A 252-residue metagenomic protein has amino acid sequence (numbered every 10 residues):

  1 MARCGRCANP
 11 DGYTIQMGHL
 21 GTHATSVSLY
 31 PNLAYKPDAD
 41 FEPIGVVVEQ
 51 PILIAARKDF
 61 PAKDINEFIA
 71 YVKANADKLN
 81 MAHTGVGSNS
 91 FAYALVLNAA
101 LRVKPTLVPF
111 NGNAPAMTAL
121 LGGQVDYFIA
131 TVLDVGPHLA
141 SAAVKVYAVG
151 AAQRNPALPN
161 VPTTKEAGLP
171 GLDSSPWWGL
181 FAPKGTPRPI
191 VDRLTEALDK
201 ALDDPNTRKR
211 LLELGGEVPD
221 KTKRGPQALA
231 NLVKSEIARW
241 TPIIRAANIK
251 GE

Functional and structural regions predicted by a protein language model:
M1-P10, L95-A100, A114-Q124, F128 (+2 more regions): Short helices/loops that flank or line small-molecule/ion binding pockets
C4-I15, L20, S28-P115, Y127 (+2 more regions): Hinge/capping helix and adjacent helix->loop/strand transition within the periplasmic-binding protein
G21-N32, L95-A100, Y127-V161: A ligand-binding cleft/hinge motif common to bilobed small-molecule-binding domains
V144, S175-W177: Active-site lining segments that contact anionic ligands and/or coordinate catalytic metals
R188-E252: An extracytoplasmic/periplasmic, membrane-proximal ligand-sensing/linker region
